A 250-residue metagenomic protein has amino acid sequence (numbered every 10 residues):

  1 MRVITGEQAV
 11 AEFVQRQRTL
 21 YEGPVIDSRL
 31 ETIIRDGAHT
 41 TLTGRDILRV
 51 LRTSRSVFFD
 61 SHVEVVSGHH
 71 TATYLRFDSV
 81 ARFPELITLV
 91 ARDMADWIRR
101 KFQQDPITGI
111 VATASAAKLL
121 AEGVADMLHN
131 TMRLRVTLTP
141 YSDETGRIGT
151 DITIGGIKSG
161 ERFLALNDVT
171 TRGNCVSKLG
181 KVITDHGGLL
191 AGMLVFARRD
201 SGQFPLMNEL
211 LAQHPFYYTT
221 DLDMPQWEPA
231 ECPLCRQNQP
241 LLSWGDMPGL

Functional and structural regions predicted by a protein language model:
R2-E12, T139, D143-W227: PRPP/pyrophosphate-binding module of the type I phosphoribosyltransferase fold
R2-Q104, M247-L250: Active-site-facing substrate-recognition patch
V66, I110, T171: Short glycine/serine/threonine-biased micro-segments
G68, T108, E161-R162: Nucleotide donor/acceptor-binding cores
V80-I157: Conserved PRPP/pyrophosphate-binding segment of the phosphoribosyltransferase/PRPP-pathway fold
A121-E122, G202-P205, W244: Short glycine-/acidic-enriched loop or helix-start segments at secondary-structure transitions that form or flank
L222-G249: Cys/His-rich short segments
